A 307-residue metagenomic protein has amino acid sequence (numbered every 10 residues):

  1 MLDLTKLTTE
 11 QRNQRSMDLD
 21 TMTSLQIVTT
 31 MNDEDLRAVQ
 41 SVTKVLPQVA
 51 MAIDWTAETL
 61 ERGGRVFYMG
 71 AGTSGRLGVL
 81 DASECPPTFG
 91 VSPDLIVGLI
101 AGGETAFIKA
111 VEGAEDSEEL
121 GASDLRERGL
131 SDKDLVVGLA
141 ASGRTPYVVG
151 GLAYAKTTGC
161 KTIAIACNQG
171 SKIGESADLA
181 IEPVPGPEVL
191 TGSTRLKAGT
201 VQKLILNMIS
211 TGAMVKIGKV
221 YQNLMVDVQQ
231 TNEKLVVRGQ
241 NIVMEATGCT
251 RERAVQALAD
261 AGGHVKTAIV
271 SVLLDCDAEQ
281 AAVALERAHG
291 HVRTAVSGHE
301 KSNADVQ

Functional and structural regions predicted by a protein language model:
M1-S41, V45: Cofactor-/ligand-binding subdomain signature composed of acidic, glycine-rich, tryptophan-containing flexible loops
T30-A38, G98-K109, Y221, G262: Gly-rich Lys/Arg/Thr-decorated short loops/hinges at beta-loop-alpha junctions or inter-strand turns that position
Q40, P47, A110, A198 (+1 more regions): Active-site pocket-shaping loop/turn-to-helix segments
K44-T59: A short, well-structured juxtamembrane/interface segment
W55, G151, I209: Aromatic/hydrophobic pocket-lining residues that form π-stacking "cages" and hydrophobic walls in ligand
F67-I205, A213-I217: Glycine-rich phosphate-binding loops that contact phosphosugars or nucleotide phosphates
M208, A213-Q307: Short, amphipathic alpha-helical interaction segments embedded in low-complexity terminal/linker regions of eukaryotic
